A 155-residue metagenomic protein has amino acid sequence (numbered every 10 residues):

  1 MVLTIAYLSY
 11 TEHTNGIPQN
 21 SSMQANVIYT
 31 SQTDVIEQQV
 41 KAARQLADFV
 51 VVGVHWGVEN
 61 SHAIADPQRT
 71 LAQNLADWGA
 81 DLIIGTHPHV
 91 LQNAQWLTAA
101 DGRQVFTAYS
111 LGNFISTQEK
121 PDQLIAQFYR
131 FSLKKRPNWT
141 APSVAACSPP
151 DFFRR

Functional and structural regions predicted by a protein language model:
M1-R155: Acidic, metal/ion-coordinating pockets
